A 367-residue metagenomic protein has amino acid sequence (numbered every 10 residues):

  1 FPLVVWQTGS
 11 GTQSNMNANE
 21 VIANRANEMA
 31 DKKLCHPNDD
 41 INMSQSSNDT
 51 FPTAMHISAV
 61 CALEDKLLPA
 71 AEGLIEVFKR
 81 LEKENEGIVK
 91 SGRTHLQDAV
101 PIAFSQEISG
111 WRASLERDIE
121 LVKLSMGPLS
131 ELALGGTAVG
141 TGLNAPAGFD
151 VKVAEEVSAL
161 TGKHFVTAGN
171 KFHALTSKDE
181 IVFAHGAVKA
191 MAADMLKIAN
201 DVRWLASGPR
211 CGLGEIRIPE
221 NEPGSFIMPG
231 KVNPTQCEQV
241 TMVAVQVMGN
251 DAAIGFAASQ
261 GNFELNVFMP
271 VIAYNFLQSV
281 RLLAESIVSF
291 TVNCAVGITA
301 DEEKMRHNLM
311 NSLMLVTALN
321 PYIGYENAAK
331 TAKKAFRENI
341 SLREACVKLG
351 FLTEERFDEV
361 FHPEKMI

Functional and structural regions predicted by a protein language model:
F1-I367: Conserved, well-structured ligand/cofactor-binding cores
